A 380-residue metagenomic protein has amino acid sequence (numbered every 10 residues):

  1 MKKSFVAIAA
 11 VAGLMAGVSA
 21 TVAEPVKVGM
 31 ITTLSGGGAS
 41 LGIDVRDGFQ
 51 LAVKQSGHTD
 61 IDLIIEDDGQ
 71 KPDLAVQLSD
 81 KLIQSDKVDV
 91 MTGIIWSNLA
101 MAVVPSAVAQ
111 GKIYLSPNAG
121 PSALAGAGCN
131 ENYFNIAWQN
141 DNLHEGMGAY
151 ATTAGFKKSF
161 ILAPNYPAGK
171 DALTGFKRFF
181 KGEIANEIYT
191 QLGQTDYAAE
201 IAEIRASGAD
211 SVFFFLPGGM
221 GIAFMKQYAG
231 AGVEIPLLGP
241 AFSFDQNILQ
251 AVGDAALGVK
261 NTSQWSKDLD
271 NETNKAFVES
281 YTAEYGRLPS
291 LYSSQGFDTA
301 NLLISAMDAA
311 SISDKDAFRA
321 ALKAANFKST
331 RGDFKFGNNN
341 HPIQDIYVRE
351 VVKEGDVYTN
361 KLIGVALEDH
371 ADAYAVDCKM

Functional and structural regions predicted by a protein language model:
M1-V22: Gram-negative bacterial Sec-dependent N-terminal signal peptides
A20-M30, G57-D62, T152-K157: Immediate post-signal peptide segment of exported/extracytoplasmic ligand-binding proteins
V26, S329-M380: Solvent-exposed, acidic/polar segments of extracytosolic/periplasmic ligand-binding ectodomains
G29-G48, S56, E66-D73, I95-N98 (+5 more regions): Extracytoplasmic "Venus flytrap"
M30, L82, D86-I95, L115-P117 (+5 more regions): Periplasmic-binding protein-like
S40-D47, Q55-L124, I136, T190-Y197 (+2 more regions): Beta-alpha junction/loop-to-helix N-cap segments that form part of ligand/metal-binding clefts
Q77, Q84, S122-A125, E131-G232 (+2 more regions): Extracellular/periplasmic Venus flytrap/periplasmic-binding protein
M225-F297, D308-S313, I363-M380: Extracellular/periplasmic periplasmic-binding protein-like sensory domains
